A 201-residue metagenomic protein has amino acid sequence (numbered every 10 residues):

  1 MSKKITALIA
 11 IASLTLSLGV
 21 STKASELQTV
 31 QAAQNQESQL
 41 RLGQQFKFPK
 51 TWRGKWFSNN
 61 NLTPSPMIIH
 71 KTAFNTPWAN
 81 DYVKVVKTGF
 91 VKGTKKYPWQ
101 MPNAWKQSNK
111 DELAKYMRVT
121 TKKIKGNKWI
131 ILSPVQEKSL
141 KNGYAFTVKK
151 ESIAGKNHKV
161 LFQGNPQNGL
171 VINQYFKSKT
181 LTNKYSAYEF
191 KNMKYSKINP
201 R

Functional and structural regions predicted by a protein language model:
M1-T29: Sec-dependent N-terminal signal peptides of Gram-positive bacterial secreted proteins and lipoproteins
A10, Y82-V85, L132: Extended, charge-biased low-complexity segments that typically form long amphipathic alpha-helices/coiled-coils
Q36-K55: N-terminal helix-cap/turn-to-beta initiation motif at the start of protein domains
L42, N103-R201: Beta-sheet ligand-binding and adhesion/scaffold domains
T51-K55, A73, K125-I131: Short, hydrophobic/aromatic-rich segments at coil-to-beta transitions
S58-N59, F74-P77, I131-L132, Q163: Short hydrophobic/aromatic-rich beta-strand segments that constitute the beta-sheet cores of beta-sandwich/beta-barrel
L62-I124: N-terminal glycine/threonine-rich, aromatic-flanked beta-hairpin/loop signature
